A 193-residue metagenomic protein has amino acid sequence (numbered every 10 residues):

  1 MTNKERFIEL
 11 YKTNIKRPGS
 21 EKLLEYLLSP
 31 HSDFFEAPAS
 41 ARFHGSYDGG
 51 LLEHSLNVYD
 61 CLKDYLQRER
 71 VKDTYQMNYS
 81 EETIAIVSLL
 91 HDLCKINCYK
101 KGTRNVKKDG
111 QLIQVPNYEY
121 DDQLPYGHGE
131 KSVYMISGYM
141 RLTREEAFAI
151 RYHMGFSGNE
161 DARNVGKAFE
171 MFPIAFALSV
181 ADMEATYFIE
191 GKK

Functional and structural regions predicted by a protein language model:
M1, K192-K193: C-terminal end-of-chain micro-motif
M1-K107, I113: Acidic/His-rich, divalent-metal-binding segments that scaffold phosphate/diphosphate chemistry
F43-Y47, E53, T74-G191: Divalent metal-dependent catalytic cores for phosphoryl transfer on phosphate-bearing substrates
